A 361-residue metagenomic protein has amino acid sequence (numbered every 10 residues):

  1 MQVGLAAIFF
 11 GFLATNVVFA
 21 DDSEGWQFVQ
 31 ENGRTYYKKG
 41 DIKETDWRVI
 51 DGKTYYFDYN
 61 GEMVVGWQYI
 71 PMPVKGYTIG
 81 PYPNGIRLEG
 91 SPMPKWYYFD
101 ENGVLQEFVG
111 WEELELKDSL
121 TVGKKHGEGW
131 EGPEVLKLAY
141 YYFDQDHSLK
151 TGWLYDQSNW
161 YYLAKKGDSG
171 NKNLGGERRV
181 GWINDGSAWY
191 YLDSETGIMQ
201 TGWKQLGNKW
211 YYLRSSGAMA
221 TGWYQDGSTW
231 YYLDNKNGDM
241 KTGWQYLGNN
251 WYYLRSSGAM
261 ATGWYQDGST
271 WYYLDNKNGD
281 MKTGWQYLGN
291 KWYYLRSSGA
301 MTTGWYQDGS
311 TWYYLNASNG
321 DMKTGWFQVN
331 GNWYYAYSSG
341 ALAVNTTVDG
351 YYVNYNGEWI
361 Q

Functional and structural regions predicted by a protein language model:
M1-Q361: Extracellular adhesion/carbohydrate-binding repeat motifs centered on closely spaced tryptophans
